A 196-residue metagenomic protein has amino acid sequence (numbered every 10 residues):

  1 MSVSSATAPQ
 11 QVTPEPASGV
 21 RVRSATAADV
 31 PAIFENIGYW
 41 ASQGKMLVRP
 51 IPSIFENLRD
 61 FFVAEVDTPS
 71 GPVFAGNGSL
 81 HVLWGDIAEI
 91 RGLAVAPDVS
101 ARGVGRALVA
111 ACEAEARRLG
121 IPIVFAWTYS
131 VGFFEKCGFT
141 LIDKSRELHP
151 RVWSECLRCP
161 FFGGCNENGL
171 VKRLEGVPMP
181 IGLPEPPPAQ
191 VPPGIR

Functional and structural regions predicted by a protein language model:
S5-V48, E65, S70, E167 (+1 more regions): Short amphipathic alpha-helix that is part of the acyltransferase structural core
A25, L93-V95: Hydrophobic adenine-recognition pocket in adenosine-nucleotide-binding enzymes
Q43-V48, P150-C156: Short Pro/Gly-enriched beta-strand edge/turn motifs at strand-loop
V48-F61, V66-D67, G76-L93: A conserved beta-strand-loop-helix scaffold within acyl/acetyltransferase catalytic domains
R59-F61, G164-V171: Short hydrophobic/aromatic beta-strand or adjacent loop that forms the aromatic wall/cage of a ligand/substrate-binding
P72-F74: Residue-level signal for glycine
V95, A101-A116, A126: Conserved acetyl-CoA-binding loop-helix of GNAT-fold acetyltransferases
R118, P122, T128-E155, F161: Conserved active-site alpha-helix within GNAT-family acetyltransferase domains
